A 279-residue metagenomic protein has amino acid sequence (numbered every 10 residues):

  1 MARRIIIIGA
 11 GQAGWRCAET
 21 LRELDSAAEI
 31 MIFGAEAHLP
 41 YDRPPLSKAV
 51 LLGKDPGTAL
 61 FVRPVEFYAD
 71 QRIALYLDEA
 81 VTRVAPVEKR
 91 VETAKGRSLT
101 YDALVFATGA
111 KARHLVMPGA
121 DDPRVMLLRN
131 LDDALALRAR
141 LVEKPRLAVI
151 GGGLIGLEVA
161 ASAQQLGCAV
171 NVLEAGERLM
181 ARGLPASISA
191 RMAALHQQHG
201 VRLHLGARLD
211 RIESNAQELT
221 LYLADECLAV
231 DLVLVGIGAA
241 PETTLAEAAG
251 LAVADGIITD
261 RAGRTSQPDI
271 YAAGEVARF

Functional and structural regions predicted by a protein language model:
M1-G11, K144-G153: Beta1/beta-strand and adjacent pyrophosphate-binding region of the FAD-binding site in flavoprotein oxidoreductases
A2-A74, S162-G183: Beta1-alpha1 glycine-rich phosphate/pyrophosphate-binding loop at the start of Rossmann-like nucleotide-binding domains
I8, L99-G109, L228-G238: Short hydrophobic core segments
L60-F61, L135, R146-A148, I155-R211: Rossmann-like dinucleotide-binding cores of NAD(P)H-dependent redox enzymes
D70-A85, H199-L209: A conserved beta-strand/loop element that lines the FAD pocket in flavoprotein oxidoreductases
A85-L99, E213-C227: Conserved beta-strand-loop-beta-strand element in the redox core of flavoprotein oxidoreductases
T108-L166: Glycine-rich dinucleotide-binding loop and its adjacent helix/turn
D121-K144, T220-Y222, C227-F279: FAD-site-proximal beta/loop scaffold in flavoenzymes
